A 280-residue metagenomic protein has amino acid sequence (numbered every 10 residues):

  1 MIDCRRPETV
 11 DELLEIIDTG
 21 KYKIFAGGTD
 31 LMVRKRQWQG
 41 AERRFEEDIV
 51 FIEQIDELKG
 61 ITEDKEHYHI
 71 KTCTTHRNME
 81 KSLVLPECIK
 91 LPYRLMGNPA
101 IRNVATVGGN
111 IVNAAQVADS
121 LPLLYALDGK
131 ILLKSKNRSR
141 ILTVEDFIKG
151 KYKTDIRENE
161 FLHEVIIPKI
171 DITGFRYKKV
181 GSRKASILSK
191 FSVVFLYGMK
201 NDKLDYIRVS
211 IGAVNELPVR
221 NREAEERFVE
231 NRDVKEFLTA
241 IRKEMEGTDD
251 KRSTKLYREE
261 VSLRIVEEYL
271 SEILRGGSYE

Functional and structural regions predicted by a protein language model:
M1-E280: C-terminal structural segment of proteins
